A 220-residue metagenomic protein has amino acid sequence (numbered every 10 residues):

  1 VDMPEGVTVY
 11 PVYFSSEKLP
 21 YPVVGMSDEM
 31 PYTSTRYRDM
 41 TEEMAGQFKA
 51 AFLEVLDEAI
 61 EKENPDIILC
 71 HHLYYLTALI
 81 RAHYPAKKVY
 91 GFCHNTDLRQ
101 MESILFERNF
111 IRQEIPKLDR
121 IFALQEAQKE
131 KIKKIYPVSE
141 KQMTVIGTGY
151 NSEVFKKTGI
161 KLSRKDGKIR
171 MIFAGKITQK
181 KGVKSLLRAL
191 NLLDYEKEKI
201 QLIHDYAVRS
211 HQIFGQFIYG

Functional and structural regions predicted by a protein language model:
D2-D57: A conserved catalytic-core segment of Leloir-type glycosyltransferases
E43-Q47, L56-Y74: Short N-terminal targeting/anchoring amphipathic segment
I67-C70, I80-Q100: Active-site proximal beta-strand in glycosyltransferases
M101-S103, K133, K141, Y150-K168: Acidic anion/phosphate-binding donor-loop and adjacent secondary structure in glycosyltransferase catalytic cores
I104-I121: Membrane-proximal helix-turn-helix segments that form the acceptor-binding/catalytic region of lipid-linked
A127, G149: Carbohydrate-associated surface elements
S163-K181, L187-N191, I203: Conserved donor-binding/catalytic core segment of Leloir-type glycosyltransferases
V183, L187-G220: A conserved nucleotide-sugar
